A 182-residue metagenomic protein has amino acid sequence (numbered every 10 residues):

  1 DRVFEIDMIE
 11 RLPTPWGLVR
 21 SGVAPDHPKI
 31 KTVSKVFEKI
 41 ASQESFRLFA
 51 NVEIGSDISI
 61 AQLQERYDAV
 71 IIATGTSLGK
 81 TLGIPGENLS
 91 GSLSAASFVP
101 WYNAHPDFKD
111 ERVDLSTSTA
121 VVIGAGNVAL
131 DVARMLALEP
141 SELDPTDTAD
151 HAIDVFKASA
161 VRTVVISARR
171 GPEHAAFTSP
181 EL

Functional and structural regions predicted by a protein language model:
D1-I54, Q62, R134-L182: Beta1-alpha1 glycine-rich phosphate/pyrophosphate-binding loop at the start of Rossmann-like nucleotide-binding domains
R2-E5, S59, R66, N88 (+2 more regions): Short loop/turn motifs at secondary-structure junctions
V36-G91: Feature captures the FAD/FMN-dependent oxidoreductase FAD-binding
Q64-Y67, K109, E181: Short, surface-exposed amphipathic charged segments that create phosphate/polyanion-binding patches used for binding
G75-T76, A125, R169: Flexible loop residues that form catalytic and substrate-binding hotspots at small-molecule/glycan-binding clefts
G79-A158: Glycine-rich dinucleotide-binding loop and its adjacent helix/turn
